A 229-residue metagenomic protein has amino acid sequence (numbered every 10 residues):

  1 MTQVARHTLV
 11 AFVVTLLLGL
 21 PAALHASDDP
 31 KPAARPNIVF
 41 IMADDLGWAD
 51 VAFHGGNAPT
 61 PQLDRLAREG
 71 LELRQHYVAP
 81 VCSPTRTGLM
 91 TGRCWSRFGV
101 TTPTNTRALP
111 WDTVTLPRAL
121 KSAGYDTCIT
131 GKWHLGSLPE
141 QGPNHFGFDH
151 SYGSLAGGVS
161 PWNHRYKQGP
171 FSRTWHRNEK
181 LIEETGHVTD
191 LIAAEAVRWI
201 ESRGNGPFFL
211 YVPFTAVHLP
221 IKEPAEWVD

Functional and structural regions predicted by a protein language model:
M1-V13: Bacterial N-terminal signal peptides that target proteins for export
A11-D229: Formylglycine-dependent sulfatase
